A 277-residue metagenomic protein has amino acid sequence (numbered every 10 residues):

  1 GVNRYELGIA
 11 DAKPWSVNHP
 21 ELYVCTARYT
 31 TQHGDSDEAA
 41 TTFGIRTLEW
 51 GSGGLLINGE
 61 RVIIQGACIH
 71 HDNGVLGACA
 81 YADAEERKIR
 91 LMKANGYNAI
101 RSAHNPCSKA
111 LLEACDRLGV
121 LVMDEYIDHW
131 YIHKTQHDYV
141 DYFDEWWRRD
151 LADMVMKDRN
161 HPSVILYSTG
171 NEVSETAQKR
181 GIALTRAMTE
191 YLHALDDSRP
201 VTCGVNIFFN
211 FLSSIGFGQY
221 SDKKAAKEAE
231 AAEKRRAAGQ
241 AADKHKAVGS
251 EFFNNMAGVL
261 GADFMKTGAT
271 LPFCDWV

Functional and structural regions predicted by a protein language model:
G1-K109, A114, L118-G119, L166 (+4 more regions): Secreted/periplasmic carbohydrate-active enzymes, especially glycoside hydrolases
R90-L91, A99-V277: Substrate-binding/catalytic cleft of secreted carbohydrate-active enzymes, primarily glycoside hydrolases
